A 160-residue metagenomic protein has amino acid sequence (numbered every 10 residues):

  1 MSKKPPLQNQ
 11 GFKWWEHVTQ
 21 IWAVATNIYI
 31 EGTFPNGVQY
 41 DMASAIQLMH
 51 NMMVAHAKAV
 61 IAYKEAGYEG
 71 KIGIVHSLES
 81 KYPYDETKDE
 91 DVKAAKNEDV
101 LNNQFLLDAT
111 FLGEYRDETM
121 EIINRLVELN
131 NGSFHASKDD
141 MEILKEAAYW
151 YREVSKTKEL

Functional and structural regions predicted by a protein language model:
M1-L160: Active-site region of glycoside hydrolase catalytic domains
